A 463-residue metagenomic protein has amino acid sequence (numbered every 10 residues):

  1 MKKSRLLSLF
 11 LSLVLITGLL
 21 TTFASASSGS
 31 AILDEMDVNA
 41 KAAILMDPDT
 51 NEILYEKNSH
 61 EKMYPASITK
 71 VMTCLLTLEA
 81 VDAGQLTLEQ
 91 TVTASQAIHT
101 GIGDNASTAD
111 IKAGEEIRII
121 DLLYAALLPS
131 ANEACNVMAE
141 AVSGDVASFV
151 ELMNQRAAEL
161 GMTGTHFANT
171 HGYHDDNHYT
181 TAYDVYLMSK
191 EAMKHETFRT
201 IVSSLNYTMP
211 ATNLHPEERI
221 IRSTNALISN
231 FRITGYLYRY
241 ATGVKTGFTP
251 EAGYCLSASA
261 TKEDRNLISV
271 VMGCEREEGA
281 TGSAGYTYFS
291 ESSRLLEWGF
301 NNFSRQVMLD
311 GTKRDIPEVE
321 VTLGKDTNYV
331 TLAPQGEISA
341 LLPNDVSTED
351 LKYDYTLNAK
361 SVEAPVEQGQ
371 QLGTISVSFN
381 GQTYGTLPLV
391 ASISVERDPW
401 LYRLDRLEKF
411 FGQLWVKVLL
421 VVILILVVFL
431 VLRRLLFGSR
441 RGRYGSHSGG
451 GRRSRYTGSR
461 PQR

Functional and structural regions predicted by a protein language model:
M1-S4, L407-G412, H447, R460-Q462: Short, Lys/Arg-rich N-terminal segment immediately upstream of the first membrane anchor
K3-A26, V421-R433: Sec-dependent N-terminal signal peptides of Gram-positive bacterial secreted proteins and lipoproteins
A24-Y183, L187-E196, I201: Active-site-adjacent loops and short helices of periplasmic peptidoglycan-processing enzymes
M162-H166, D176-Y179, Y183-V422, L426-R443: Domain-terminus/edge residues, biased toward the C-terminal soluble/receptor-binding domains of extracytoplasmic
S439-R463: Cytoplasmic C-terminal tails of single-pass
